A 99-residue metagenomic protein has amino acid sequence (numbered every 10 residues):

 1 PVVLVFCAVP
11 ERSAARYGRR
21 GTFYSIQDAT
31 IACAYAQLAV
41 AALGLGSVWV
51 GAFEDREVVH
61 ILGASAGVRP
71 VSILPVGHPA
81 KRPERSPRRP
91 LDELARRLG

Functional and structural regions predicted by a protein language model:
P1-G99: Acidic, surface-exposed loops and disordered segments
